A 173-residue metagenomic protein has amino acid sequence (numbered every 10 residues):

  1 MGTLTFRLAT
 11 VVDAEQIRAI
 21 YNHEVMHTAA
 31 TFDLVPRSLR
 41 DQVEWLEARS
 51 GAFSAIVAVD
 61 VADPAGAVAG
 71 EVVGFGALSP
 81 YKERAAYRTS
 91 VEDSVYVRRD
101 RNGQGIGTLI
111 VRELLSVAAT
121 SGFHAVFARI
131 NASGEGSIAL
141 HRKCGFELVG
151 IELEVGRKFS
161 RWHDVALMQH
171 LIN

Functional and structural regions predicted by a protein language model:
T5-I17: A short beta-loop-alpha structural element at the N-terminal edge of CoA-dependent acyl/N-acetyltransferase catalytic
L8, L34-D100, V111-R112, V117 (+1 more regions): Acetyl-CoA-dependent GNAT
Q16, E92, A125, G136: Amphipathic alpha-helical recognition patches that constitute DNA-binding helices
A19-P36: Helix-loop element at the rim of GNAT/NAT acetyltransferase active sites that forms part of the acceptor-substrate
A77-P80, A85, F127-N131, I138 (+2 more regions): Conserved catalytic-core motifs of GNAT/GCN5-like acyltransferases
G103-T120, A139-K143: Conserved acetyl-CoA-binding loop-helix of GNAT-fold acetyltransferases
A118-I130: Conserved GNAT acetyl-CoA-binding A-motif
